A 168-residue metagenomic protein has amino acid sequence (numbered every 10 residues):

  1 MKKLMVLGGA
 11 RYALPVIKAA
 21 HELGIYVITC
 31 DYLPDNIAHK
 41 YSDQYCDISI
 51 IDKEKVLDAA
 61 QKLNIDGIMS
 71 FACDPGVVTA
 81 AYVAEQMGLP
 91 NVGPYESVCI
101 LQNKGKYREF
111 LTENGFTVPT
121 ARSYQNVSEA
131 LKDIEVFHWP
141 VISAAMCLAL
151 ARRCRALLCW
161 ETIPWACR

Functional and structural regions predicted by a protein language model:
M1-S97, S128: ATP-binding N-terminal substructure of ATP-dependent carboxylate-amine bond-forming enzymes
Q102-R168: Active-site nucleotide/adenylate-binding loops and adjacent lid/helix of ATP-dependent enzymes
